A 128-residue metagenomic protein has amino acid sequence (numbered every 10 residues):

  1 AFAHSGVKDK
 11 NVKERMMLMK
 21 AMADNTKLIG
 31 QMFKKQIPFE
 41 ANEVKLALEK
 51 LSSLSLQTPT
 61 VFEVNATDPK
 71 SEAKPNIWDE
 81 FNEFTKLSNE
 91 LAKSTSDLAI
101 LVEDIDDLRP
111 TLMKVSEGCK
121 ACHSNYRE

Functional and structural regions predicted by a protein language model:
A1-A3: Hydrophobic h-region of N-terminal signal peptides that target proteins for export in Gram-negative bacteria
S5-E128: Sequence context surrounding c-type heme c attachment/ligation sites in exported
